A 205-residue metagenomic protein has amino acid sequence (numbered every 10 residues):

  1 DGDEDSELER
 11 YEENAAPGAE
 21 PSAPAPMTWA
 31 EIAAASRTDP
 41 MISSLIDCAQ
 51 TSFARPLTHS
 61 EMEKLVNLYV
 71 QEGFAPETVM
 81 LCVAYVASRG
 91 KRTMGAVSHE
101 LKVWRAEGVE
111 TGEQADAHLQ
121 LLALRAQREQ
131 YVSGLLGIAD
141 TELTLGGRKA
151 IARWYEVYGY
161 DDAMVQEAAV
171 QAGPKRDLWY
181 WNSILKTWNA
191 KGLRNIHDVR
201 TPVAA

Functional and structural regions predicted by a protein language model:
D1-L57, E63-V79, A106, E110-R128 (+1 more regions): Charged low-complexity intrinsically disordered patches
D5, A23, D47, E63 (+4 more regions): Generic detection of intrinsically disordered/low-complexity segments and helix-coil linkers/edges
M41-K64, V132-K149, A163, N182-K186: General marker for long, soluble alpha-helical cores
N67, Q71-E72, P76-Q127, G134-L135 (+3 more regions): Short, cationic/aromatic linear interface patches that serve as DNA/RNA-contacting surfaces or protein-partner docking
